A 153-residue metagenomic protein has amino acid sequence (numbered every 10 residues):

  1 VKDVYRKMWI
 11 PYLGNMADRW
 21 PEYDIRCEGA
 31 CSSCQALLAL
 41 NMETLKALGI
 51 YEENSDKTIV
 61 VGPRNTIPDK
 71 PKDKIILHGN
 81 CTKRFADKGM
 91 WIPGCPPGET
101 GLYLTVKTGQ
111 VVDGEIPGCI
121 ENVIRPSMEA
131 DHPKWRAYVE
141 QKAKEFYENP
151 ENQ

Functional and structural regions predicted by a protein language model:
V1-Q153: Acidic/aromatic/glycine-rich contiguous surface patches that form carbohydrate-binding/processing clefts and analogous
